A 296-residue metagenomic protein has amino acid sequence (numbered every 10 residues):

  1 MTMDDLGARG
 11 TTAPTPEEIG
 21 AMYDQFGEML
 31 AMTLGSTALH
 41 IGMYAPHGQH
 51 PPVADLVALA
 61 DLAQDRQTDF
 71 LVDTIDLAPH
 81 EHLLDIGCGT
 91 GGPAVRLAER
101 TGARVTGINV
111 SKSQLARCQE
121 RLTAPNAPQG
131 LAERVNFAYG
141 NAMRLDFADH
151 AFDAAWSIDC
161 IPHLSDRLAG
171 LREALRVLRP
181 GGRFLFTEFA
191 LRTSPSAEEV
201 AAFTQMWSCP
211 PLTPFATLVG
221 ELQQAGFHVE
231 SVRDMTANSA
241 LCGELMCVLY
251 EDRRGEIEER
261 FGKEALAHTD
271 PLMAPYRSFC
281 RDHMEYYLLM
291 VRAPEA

Functional and structural regions predicted by a protein language model:
M1-G35: N-terminal auxiliary segments of SAM/dcSAM-dependent transferases
M43-H50, D61-P79: Conserved alpha-helix/loop element of class I SAM-dependent methyltransferases that forms part of the SAM/SAH-binding
H82-L84, P93-R144: Class I SAM-dependent methyltransferase SAM/SAH-binding core
M143-A154: A short acidic, Gly/Pro-enriched loop at the edge of an enzyme's catalytic core that lines a small-molecule cofactor
L168-R183: A short glycine-rich, Lys/Arg-flanked "PGG" loop and its adjoining helix->strand segment in the class I
F186-P210: Short, glycine-/aromatic-enriched active-site segment of Class I SAM-dependent methyltransferases
P210-G226: Short alpha-helix
S231-A296: Conserved Class I S-adenosyl-L-methionine
